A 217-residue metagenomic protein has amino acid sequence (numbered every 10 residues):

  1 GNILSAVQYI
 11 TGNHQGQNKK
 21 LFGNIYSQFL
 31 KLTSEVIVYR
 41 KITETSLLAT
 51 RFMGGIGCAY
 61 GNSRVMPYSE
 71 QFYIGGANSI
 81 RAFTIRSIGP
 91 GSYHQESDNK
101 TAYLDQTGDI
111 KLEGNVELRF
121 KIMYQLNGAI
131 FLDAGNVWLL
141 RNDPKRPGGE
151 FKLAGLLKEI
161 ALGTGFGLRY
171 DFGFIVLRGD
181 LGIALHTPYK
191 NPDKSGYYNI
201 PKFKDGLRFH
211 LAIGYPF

Functional and structural regions predicted by a protein language model:
G1-F120, I130-L153: C-terminal outer-membrane beta-barrel translocator/porin domains of Gram-negative envelope proteins and their
E35, L47-R51, N127-A129, G167 (+2 more regions): Residue-level detector of the transmembrane beta-barrel scaffold of outer-membrane proteins
K41-T45, K121-Q125, F172-I175, G214: Outer-membrane beta-barrel channels and translocator barrels
L112-F120, A134, A161-F172, A212-I213: Conserved C-terminal beta-signal and adjacent last beta-strands/turns of outer-membrane beta-barrel proteins
D133-G135, L140, G165, R169 (+2 more regions): Flexible, small/polar- and glycine-enriched "cap/hinge" segments at structural transition points
P144-F172, Y197-Y198: Strand-loop-strand
Y170-G173, P201-F217: Outer-membrane beta-barrel "beta-signal"
N191-K204: Surface-exposed intrinsically disordered loops and tails
